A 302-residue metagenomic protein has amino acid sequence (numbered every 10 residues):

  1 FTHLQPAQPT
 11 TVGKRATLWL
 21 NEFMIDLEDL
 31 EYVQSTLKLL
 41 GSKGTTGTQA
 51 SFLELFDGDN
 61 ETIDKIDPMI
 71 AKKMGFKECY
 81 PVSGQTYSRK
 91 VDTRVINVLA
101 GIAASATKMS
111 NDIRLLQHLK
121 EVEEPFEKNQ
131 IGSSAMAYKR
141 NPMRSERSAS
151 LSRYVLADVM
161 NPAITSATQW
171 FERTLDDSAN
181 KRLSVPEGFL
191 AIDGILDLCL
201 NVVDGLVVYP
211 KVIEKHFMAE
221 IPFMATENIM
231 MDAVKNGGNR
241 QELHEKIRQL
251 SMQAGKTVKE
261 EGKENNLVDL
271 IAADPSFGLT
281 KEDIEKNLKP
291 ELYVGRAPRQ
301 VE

Functional and structural regions predicted by a protein language model:
F1-A7: Short, conserved phosphate-binding/catalytic loop or strand-edge motifs used in phosphoryl-/nucleotidyl-transfer
Q8-T168: Internal glycine-rich alpha/beta core junctions
M69, K120-E121, M136-E302: Glycine-rich cofactor/substrate-binding loops
